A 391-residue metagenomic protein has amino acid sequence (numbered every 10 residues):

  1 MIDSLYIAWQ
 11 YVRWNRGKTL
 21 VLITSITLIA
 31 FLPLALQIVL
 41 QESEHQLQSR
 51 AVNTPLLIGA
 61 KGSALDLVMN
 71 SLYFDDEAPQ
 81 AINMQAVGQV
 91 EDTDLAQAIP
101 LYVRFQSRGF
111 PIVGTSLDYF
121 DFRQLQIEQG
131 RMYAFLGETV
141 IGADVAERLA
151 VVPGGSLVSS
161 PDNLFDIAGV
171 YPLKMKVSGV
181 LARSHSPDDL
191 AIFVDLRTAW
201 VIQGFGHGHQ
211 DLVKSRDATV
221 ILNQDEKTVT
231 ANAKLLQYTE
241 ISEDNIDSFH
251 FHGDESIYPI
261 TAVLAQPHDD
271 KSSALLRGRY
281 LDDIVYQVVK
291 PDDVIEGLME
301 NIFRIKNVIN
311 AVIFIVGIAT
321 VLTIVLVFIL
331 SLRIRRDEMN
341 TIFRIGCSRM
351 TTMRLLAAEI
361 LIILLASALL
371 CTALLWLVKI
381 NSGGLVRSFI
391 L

Functional and structural regions predicted by a protein language model:
M1-Y6, M350: Short, membrane-interfacial amphipathic segments enriched in basic
W14-S43, F303-M339, L361-L377: Hydrophobic alpha-helical transmembrane segments of multi-pass inner-membrane transport and secretion
Q37-P111, D118-D121, F135, H252-G253 (+2 more regions): Hydrophobic, regular-secondary-structure patches
R104-R108, Q129-V140, N163-S186: Beta-strand-rich non-transmembrane domains
G109-L157: Short beta-strand boundary microenvironments
Y171, V180-K306: Mechanotransmission and gating elements of multispan inner-membrane complexes involved in transport and envelope
V378-L391: Short juxtamembrane loops and helix-capping segments at transmembrane helix boundaries of multi-pass membrane proteins
